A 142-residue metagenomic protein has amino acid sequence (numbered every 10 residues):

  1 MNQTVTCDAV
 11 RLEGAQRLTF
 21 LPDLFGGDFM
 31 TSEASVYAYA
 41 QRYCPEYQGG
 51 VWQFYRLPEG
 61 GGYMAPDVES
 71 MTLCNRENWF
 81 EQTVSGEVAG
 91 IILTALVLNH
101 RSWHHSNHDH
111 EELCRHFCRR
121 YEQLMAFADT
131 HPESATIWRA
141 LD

Functional and structural regions predicted by a protein language model:
N2-R17, D23, R101-D142: Low-complexity intrinsically disordered segments
R11, A40-C44, E77-V84: Short, charged/polar micro-motifs that form catalytic or ligand-binding hotspots
R17, Q48-V51, V88-T94: Short runs of predominantly hydrophobic/aromatic residues within well-ordered alpha helices that form helix-helix
G27-M71: Amphipathic, interaction-prone secondary-structure segments
N75-R115: Compact, glycine/acidic-enriched structural inserts
